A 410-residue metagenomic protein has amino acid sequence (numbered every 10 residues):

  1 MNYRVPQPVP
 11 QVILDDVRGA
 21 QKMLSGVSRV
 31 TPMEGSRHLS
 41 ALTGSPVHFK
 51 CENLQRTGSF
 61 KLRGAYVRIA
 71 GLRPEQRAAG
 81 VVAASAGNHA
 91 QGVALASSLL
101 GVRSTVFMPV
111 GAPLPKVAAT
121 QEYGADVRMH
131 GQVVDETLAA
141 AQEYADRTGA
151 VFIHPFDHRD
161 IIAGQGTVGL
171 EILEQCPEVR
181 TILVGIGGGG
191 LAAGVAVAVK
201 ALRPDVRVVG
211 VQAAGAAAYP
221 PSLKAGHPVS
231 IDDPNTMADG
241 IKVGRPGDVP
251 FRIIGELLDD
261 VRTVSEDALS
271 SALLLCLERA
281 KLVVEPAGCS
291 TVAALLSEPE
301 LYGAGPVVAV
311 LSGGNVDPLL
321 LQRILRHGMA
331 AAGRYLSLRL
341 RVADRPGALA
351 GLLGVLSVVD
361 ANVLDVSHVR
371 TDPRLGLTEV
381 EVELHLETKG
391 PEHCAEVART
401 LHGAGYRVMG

Functional and structural regions predicted by a protein language model:
M1-G410: PLP-dependent amino-acid enzyme catalytic core
